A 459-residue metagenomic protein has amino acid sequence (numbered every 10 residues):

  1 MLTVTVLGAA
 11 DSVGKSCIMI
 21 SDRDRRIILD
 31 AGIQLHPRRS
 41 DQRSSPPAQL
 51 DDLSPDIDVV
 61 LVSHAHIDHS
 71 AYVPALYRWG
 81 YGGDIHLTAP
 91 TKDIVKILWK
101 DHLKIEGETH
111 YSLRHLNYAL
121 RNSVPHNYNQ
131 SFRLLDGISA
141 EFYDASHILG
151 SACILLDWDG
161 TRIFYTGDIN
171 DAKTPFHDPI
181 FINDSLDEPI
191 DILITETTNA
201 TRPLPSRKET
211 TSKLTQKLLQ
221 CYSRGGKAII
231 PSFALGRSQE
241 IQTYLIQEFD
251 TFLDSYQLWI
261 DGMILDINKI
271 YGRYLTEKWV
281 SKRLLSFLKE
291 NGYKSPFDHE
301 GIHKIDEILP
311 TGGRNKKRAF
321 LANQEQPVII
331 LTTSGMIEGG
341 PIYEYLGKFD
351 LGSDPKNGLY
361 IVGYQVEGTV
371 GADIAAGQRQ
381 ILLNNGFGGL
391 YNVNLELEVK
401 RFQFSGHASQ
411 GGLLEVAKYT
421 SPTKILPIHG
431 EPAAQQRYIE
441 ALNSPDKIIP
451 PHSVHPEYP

Functional and structural regions predicted by a protein language model:
L2-L61, H66-S70, A75-E240, Y244-L253 (+1 more regions): His/Asp/Glu-rich metal-coordinating catalytic cores of metallo-dependent phosphodiesterases/hydrolases acting on
S21-R23, D157-D159, I180-N183, T210 (+6 more regions): Short, solvent-exposed amphipathic alpha-helical segments in soluble enzyme and RNA/protein-processing domains
R121-N129, H303-R314, P450: Short acidic-hydrophobic, aromatic-tinged amphipathic segments that line or gate anion-handling sites
P205-T210, G301-K316, G335-E338, Q380-L383 (+1 more regions): A general structural motif
T215-V370, I428: Hard-cation-handling environments
L383-V416: Generic long, charged, amphipathic alpha-helical segments
A417, S421-P427: Proline-aspartate-enriched helix->loop->beta-strand connector
Q436-P459: Short acidic, glycine/proline-enriched helix-loop-strand junctions
